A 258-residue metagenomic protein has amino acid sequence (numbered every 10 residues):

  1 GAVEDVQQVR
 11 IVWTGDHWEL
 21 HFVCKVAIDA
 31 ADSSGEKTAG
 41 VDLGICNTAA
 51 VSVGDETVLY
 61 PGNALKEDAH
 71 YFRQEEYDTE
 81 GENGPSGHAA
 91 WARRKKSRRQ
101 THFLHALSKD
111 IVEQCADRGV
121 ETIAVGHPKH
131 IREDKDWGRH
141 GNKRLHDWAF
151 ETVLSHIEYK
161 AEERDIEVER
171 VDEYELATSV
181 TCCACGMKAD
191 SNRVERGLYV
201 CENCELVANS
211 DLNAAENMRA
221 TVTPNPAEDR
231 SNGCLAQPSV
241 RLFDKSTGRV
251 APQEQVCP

Functional and structural regions predicted by a protein language model:
G1, K37-L43, V171, D190-N192: Short linear motifs in intrinsically disordered
G1, V6, H70-R73, V207-N209 (+1 more regions): Generic hydrophobic, helix-prone segments enriched in Leu/Val/Ile
G1-I28, D32, A149-T152, E162 (+2 more regions): Glycine/proline-rich, flexible active-site/cofactor-binding loop segments that harbor closely spaced acidic
D5-Q7, L107-I111, A184-K188: Glycine-rich, charged/polar anion/phosphate-binding loops that engage phosphate groups from diverse ligands
Q8-R10, G40, S191, V207: Short, surface-exposed charged micro-motifs
G15-L154, E228-P258: Substrate-contacting helices/loops that form the catalytic groove of nucleic-acid and nucleotide-polymer processing
A27-I28, R144, S155-P258: Positively charged, low-complexity nucleic-acid-binding target-recognition regions
